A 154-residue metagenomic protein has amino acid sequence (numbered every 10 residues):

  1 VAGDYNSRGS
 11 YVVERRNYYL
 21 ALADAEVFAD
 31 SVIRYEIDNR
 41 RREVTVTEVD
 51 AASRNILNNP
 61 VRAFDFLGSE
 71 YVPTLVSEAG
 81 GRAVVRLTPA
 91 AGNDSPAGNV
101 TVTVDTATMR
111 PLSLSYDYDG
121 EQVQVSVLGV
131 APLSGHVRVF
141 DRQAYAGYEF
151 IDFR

Functional and structural regions predicted by a protein language model:
V1-A2: A short, Trp-centered hydrophobic/proline-enriched beta-strand micro-motif
G9, R16-Y18, A25, Y71-T74 (+2 more regions): Residue-level detector of beta-strand structural context in well-folded domains
S10-L57, Y118-Q124: An acidic-aromatic
R15-L20, R54-V61, A107-L112, P132-R138: Short, surface-exposed linear segments at secondary-structure transitions and domain or protein termini
S31-G98, F153-R154: Flexible, processing/modification-adjacent segments and terminal tails in exported/periplasmic/extracellular proteins
A79-R82, A90-N99, T106-R154: Non-transmembrane domains of secretory- and envelope-associated proteins
